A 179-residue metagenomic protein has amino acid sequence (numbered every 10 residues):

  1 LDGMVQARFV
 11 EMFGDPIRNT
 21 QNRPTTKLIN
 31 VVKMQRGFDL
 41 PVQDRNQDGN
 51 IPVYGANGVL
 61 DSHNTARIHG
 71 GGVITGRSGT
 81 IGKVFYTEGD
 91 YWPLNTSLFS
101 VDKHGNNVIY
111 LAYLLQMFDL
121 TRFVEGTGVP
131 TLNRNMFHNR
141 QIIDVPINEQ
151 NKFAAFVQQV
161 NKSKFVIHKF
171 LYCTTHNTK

Functional and structural regions predicted by a protein language model:
L1, D39, R45-N46, S62 (+2 more regions): Generic hydrophobic-segment detector
G3-G55, D144-K179: Non-catalytic DNA-recognition/assembly elements of restriction-modification systems
V31, Q43, G49, G70-G76 (+1 more regions): N-terminal hydrophobic or amphipathic segments with adjacent small-residue motifs that include Sec signal peptides
G55-F118, E125-H138: A short beta-sheet element
R140-I142: A structural signal for short, well-ordered beta-strand segments
